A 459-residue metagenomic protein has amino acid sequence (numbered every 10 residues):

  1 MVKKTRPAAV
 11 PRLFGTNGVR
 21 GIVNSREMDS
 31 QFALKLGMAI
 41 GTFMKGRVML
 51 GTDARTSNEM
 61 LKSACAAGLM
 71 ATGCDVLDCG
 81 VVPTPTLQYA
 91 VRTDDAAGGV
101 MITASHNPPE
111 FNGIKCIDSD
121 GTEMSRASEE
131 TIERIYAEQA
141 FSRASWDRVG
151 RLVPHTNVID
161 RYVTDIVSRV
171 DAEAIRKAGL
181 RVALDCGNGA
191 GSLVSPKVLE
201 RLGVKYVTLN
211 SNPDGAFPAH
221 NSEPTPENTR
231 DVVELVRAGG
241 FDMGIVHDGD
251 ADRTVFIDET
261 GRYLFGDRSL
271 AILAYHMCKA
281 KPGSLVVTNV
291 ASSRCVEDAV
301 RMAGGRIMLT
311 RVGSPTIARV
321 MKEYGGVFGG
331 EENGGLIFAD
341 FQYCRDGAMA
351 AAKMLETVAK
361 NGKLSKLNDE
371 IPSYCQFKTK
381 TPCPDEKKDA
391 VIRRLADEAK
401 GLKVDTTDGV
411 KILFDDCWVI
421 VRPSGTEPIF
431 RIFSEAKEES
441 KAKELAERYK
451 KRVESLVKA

Functional and structural regions predicted by a protein language model:
M1-A67, A71-G73, A97, R151-V182: An N-terminal, well-structured beta->alpha segment
V2-A9, I22, N112-G239: Gly/Ser/Thr-enriched, mixed-charge loops and adjacent short helices that form phosphate/oxyanion-binding elements
T42, V48-F111, K197-I257: N-terminal small/polar loop signature for handling phosphorylated ligands or for N-terminal nucleophile
G51-D53, L184-C186, D258, D340 (+1 more regions): Short glycine-centered, acidic/aromatic-flanked micro-motifs in structured strand/loop junctions that mark active-site
V76-P85, Y263-G266, T288-N289, T310-R311: Active-site nucleophile and cofactor-binding loops and adjacent substrate-binding regions of central metabolic enzymes
P109-E110, C116-S125, R134, D231-G304: Replace "Mg2+/Mn2+-dependent" with "divalent metal-dependent
M243, K279-A459: Phosphate-binding and adjacent anionic-ligand microenvironments
